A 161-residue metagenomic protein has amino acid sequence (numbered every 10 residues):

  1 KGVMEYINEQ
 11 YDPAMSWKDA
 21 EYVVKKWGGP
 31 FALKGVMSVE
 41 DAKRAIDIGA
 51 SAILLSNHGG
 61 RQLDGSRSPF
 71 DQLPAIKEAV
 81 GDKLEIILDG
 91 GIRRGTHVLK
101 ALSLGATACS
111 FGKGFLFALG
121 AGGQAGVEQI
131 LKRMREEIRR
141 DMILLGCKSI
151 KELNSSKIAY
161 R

Functional and structural regions predicted by a protein language model:
K1-L88, T96-F117: Alpha/beta enzyme core
R44, R61, R67, R93-R94 (+3 more regions): Arginine residue identity/basic-tract feature
G81, G122-G123: Glycine-centered helix-coil hinge/cap
G91-I92, G146: A short glycine-centered flexible hinge/capping loop motif at secondary-structure junctions
F115, G123-R161: C-terminal extensions of enzymes
